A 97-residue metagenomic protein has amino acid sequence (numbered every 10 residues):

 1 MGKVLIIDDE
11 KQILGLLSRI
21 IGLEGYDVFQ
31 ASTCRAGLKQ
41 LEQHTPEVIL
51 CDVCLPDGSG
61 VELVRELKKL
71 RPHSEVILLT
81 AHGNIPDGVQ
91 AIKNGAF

Functional and structural regions predicted by a protein language model:
G2, K11-F29: Two-component/phosphorelay signaling modules centered on CheY-like receiver
D8, D52, T80: Active-site residues of response regulator receiver
L14, P56, T80, N84: The feature encodes the CheY-like receiver
G25-C34, Q40: Short hydrophobic/Thr-rich beta-strand motif most characteristic of the beta2 strand and flanking loop of CheY-like
T33-A36, S59-E62: Acidic catalytic/metal-coordinating carboxylates
E42-H44, E66-S74, N94: Conserved phosphotransfer cores of two-component systems
H44-L50, L55: Active-site beta3 strand of CheY-like receiver
V61-E62, K69, G83-F97: Alpha4 helix (beta4-alpha4-beta5 surface) of REC/receiver domains from two-component response regulators
